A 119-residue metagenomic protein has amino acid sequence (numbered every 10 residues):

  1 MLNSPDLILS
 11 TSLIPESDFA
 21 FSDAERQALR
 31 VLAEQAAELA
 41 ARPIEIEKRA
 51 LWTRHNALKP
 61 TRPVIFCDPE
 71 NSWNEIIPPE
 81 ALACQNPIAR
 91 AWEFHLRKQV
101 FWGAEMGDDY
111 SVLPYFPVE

Functional and structural regions predicted by a protein language model:
M1-E119: N-terminal basic, low-complexity leaders that serve as flexible interaction/assembly modules and, when applicable, as
